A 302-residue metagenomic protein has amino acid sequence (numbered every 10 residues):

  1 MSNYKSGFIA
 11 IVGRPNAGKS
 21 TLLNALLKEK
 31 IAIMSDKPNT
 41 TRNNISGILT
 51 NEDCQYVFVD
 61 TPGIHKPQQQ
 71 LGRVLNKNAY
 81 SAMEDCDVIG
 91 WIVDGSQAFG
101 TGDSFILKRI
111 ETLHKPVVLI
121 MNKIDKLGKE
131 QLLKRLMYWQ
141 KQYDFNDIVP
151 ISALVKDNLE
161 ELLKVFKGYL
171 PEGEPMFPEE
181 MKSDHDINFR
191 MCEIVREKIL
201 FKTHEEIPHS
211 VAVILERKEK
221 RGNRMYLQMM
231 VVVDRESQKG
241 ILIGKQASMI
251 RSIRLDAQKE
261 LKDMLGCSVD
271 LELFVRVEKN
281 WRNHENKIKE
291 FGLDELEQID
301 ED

Functional and structural regions predicted by a protein language model:
M1-K77, S81-M83: Conserved G1/Walker A P-loop phosphate-binding module
G18, N158, M249: Conserved glycine(s) of the Walker
E29, I48-E52, P67, A82 (+9 more regions): Conserved, well-folded catalytic cores of nucleic-acid-processing and energy-transducing macromolecular machines
T41, I64-K66, F99, L127-G128 (+1 more regions): Catalytic P-loop NTPase motifs of RecA-like helicase/translocase cores
T50-Q55, K77-I148, E219-R224: Conserved C-terminal guanine-recognition region of P-loop GTPase G domains, centered on the G4
D60, N122, S152: Active-site glycine-centered loops adjacent to acidic/histidine catalytic or metal-binding residues that shape
P116, D125-S183: Canonical P-loop GTPase G-domain recognition
I187-D302: P-loop NTP-binding site
